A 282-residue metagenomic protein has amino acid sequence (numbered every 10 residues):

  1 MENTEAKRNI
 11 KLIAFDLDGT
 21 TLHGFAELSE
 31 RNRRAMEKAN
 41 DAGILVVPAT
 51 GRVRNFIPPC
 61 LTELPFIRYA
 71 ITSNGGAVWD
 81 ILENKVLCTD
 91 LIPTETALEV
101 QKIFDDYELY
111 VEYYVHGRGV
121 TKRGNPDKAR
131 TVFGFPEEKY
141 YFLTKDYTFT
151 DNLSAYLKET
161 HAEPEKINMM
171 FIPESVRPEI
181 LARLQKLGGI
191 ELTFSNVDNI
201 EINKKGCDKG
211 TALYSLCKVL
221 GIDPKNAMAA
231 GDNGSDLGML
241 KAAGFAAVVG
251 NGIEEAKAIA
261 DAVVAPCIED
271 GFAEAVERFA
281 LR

Functional and structural regions predicted by a protein language model:
E2-L12, L28-S29, Q185, I200-R282: Mg2+-dependent phosphoryl-transfer enzymes with acidic/Ser/Thr/Gly-rich catalytic loops
N9-F25, V100, L240: Asp-based phosphoryl-transfer active-site loop
G19, R52, G75, G231-N233: Active-site metal-binding loops of divalent metal-dependent hydrolases
A26-G43, T89-T96, F149-S154, G206-K218 (+1 more regions): Short, acidic loop-to-helix structural element flanking the phosphoryl-transfer center in phosphate-processing enzymes
E30-P136: Active-site phosphate-binding/coordination module
G43-V47, F66-R68, K166, K225-N226 (+2 more regions): Short active-site oxyanion
L64-F66, S73-N74, L82, L187-G188 (+2 more regions): Short, structured coil segments at secondary-structure junctions
I103, Y107-Y110, Y114-A230: Conserved acidic, metal-coordinating active-site core of Asp-based, Mg2+-dependent phosphoryl-transfer enzymes
